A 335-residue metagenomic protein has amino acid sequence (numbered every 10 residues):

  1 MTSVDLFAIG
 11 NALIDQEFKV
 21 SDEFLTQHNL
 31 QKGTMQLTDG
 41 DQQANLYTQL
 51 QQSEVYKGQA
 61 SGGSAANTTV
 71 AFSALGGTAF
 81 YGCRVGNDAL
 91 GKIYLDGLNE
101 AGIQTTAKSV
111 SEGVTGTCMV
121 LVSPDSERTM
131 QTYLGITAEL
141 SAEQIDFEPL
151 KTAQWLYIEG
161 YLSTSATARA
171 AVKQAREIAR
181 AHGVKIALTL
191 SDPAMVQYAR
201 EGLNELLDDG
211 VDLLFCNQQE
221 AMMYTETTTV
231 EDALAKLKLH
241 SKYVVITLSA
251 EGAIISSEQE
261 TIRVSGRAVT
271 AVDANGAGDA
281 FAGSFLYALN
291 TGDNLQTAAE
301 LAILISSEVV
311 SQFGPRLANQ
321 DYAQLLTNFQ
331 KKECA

Functional and structural regions predicted by a protein language model:
M1-L13, F18-K19, Q27-L37, S53 (+4 more regions): Conserved phosphate-binding/catalytic region of the ribokinase-like
Q42-T117, L134, N328-E333: Substrate-binding N-lobe of the ribokinase-like
A79, T105, I186-A187, V244: Hydrophobic beta-strand scaffold residues
G102, G135-A142, P193-Y198, E226-T227: Short gly/ser/thr-rich secondary-structure transition/capping motifs
K108-V110, V120-A166: Conserved phosphate-binding/catalytic loop of the ribokinase/pfkB sugar-kinase fold
T117-L121, G252-I255: Short beta-strand scaffold segments in enzyme catalytic cores
P149-K151, L207-D208, K238: A short, aliphatic-rich alpha-helical micro-motif
W155-D232, E251-A253: Conserved beta-alpha-beta core of the PfkB/ribokinase-like small-molecule kinase fold
